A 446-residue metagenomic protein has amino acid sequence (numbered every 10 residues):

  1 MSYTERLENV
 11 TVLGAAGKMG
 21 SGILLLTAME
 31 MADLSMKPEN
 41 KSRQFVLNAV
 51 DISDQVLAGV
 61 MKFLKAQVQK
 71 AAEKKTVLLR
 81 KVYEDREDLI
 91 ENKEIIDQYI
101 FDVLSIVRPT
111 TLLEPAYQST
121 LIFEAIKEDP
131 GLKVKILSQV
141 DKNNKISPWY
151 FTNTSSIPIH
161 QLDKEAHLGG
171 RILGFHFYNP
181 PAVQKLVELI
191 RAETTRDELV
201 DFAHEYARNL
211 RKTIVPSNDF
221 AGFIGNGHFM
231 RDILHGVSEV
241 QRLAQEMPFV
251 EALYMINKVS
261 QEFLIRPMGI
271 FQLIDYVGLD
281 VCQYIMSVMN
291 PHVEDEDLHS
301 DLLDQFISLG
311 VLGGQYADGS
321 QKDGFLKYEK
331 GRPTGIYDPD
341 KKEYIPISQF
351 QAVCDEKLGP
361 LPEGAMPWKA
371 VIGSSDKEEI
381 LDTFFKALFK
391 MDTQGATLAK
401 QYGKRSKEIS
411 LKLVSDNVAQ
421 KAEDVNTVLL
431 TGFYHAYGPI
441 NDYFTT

Functional and structural regions predicted by a protein language model:
M1-T446: N-terminal glycine-rich phosphate-binding loop for ADP-containing cofactors
